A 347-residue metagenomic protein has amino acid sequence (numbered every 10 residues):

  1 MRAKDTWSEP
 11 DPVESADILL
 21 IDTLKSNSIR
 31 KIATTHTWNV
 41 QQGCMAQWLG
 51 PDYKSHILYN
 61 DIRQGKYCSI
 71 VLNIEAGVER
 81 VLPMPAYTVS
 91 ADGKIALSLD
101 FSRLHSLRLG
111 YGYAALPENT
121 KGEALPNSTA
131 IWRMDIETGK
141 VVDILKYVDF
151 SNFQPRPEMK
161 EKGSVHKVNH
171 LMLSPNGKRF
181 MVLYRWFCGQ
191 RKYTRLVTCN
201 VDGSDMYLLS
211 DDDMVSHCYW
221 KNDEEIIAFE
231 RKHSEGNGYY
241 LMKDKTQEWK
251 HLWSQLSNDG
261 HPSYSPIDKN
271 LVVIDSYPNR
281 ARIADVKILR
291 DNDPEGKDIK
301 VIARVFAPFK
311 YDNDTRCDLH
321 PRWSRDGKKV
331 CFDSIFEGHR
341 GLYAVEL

Functional and structural regions predicted by a protein language model:
M1, Q42-H56, Y87-I95, L99-D100 (+4 more regions): Blade-terminus and WD-like Trp-Asp/Gly-His loop motifs, strongest in beta-propeller folds
R2-S15, I62, L99-S128, L183-K192 (+1 more regions): Short, conserved, GDST-rich strand-edge loop motifs in beta-rich repeat architectures
E14-K25, S69-E75, P126-T138, T194-D202 (+3 more regions): Beta-propeller blade signature
T35-A130, L145-K160: Asp-box/WD-like beta-propeller blade repeats and closely related beta-sheet repeat scaffolds
T37-G43, F150-V168, C218, A307-C317: Short glycine-/Asp-/Thr-/Trp-enriched loop segments that recur within the blades of beta-propeller repeat domains
S210-V215, L252-S263, G296-R322: Conserved blade-ending motifs and adjacent loop-strand segments that build the rim/top face of beta-propeller domains
S234-N237, L252-D298: Loop/turn-rich, solvent-exposed surfaces of beta-rich toroidal or solenoidal domains
C317-L347: Blade-level signature of beta-propeller repeat domains, shared across WD40, Kelch, NHL, RCC1 and BNR/Asp-box propellers
